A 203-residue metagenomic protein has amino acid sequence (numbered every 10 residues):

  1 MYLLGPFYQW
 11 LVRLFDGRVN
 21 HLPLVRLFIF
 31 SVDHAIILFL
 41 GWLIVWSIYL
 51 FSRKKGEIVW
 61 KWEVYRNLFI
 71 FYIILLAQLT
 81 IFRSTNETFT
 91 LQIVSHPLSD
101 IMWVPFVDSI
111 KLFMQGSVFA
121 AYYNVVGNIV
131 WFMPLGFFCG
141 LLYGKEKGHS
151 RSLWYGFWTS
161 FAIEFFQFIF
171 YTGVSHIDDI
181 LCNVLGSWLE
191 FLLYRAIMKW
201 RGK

Functional and structural regions predicted by a protein language model:
Y2-T172, I177, F191-K203: Bulky hydrophobic segments
